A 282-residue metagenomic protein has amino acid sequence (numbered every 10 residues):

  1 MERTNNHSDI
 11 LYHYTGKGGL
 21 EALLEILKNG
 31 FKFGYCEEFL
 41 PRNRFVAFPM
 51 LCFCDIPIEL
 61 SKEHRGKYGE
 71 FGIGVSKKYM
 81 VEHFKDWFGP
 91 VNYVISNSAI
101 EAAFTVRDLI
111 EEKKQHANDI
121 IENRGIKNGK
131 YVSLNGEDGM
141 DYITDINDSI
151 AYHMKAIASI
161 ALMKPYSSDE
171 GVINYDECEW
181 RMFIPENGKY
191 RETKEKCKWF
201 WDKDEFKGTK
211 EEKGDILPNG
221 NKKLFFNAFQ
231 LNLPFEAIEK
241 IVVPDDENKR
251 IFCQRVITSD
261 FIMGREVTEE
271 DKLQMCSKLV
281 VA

Functional and structural regions predicted by a protein language model:
M1-A282: NAD-dependent ADP-ribosyltransferases
